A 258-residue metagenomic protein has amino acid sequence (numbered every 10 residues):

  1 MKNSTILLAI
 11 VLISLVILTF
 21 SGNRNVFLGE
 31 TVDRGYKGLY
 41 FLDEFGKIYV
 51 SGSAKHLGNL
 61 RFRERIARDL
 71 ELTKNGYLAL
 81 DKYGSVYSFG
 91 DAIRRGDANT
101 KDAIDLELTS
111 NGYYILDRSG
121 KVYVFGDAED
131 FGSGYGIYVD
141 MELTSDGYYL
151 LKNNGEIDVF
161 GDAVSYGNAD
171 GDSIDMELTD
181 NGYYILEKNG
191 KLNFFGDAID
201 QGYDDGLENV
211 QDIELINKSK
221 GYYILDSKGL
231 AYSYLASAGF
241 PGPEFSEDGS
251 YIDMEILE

Functional and structural regions predicted by a protein language model:
M1-T5: Positively charged n-region of N-terminal signal peptides that target proteins for export
L7-S21: Sec-dependent N-terminal signal peptides of Gram-positive bacterial secreted proteins and lipoproteins
L18-E30: Sec-dependent signal peptide cleavage junction
F27-E258: Trp/Gly-enriched beta-strand/coil motifs that build multi-repeat beta-propeller-like domains and related W-rich binding
